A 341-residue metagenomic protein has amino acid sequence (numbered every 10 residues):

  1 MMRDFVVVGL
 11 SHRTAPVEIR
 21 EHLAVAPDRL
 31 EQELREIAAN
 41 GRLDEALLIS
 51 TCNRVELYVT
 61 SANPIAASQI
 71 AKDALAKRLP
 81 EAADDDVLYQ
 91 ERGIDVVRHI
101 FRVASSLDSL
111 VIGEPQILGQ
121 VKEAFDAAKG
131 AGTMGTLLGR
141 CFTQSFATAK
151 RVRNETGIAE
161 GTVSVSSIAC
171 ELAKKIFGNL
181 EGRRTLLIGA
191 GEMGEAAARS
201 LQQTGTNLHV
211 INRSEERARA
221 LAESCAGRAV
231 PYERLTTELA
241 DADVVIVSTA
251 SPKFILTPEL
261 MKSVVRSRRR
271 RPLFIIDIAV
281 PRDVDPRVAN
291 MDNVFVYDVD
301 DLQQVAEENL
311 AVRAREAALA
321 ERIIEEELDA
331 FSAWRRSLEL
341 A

Functional and structural regions predicted by a protein language model:
M1-S109: A glycine-rich (often HGG/GG-containing) alpha/beta subdomain
E21-L30, K262-A341: Adenosine-phosphate binding glycine-rich loop
E45, T206-H209, R271-F274: Short active-site oxyanion
I65, K72-D85, G132-T133, G139-T148 (+1 more regions): Internal alpha-helical scaffold of NAD(P)-dependent oxidoreductase catalytic cores
A83-E181: Glycine/serine-rich phosphate-binding loop and adjoining beta1-alpha1 elements at the start of nucleotide-handling
C170, K174-V244: Glycine-rich phosphate/diphosphate-binding loop of Rossmann-like nucleotide-binding domains
E195, E238-D243, P252-I275: Rossmann-fold NAD(P) dinucleotide-binding segment
T249-S251, A279-V280: Short glycine-/small-residue-rich Rossmann-like dinucleotide-binding loops
